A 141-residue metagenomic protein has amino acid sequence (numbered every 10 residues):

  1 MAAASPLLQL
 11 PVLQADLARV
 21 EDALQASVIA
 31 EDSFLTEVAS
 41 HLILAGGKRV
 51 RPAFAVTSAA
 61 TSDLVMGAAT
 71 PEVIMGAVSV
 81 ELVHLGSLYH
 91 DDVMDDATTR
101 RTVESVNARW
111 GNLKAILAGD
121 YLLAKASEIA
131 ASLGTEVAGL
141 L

Functional and structural regions predicted by a protein language model:
M1-D22: Long, acidic, intrinsically disordered low-complexity segments
V12, A18, Q25-L141: Mg2+-dependent prenyl diphosphate-binding active-site environment of isoprenoid biosynthetic enzymes
